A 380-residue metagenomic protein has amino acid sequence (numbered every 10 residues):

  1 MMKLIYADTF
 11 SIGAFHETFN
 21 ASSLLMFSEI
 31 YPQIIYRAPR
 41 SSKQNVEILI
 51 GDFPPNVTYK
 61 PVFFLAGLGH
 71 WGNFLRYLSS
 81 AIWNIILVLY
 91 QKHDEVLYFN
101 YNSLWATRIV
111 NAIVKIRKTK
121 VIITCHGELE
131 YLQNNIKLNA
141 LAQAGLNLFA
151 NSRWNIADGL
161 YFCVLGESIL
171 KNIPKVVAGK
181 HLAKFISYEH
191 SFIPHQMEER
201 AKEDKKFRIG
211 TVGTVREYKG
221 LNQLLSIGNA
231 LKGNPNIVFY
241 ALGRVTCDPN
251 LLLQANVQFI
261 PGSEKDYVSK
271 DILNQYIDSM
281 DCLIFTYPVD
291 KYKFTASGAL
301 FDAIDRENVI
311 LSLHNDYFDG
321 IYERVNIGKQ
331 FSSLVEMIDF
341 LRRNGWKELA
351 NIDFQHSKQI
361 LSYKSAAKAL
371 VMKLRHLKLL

Functional and structural regions predicted by a protein language model:
Y6-S23, S42-N45, N102-L104, R216-K219: A short, glycine/small-residue-rich beta-strand->loop->alpha-helix junction that serves as a flexible
M26-L78, R244-D248: N-terminal strand-loop element at the rim of the active site of nucleotide-sugar-dependent glycosyltransferases
N73-R76, N84-A106, T119-I123, C282: Short N-terminal targeting/anchoring amphipathic segment
I85-Y90, A112-R117, L129-C163: Membrane-proximal helix-turn-helix segments that form the acceptor-binding/catalytic region of lipid-linked
P194-Q196, R200-K219, L225-N229, Y240: Conserved donor-binding/catalytic core segment of Leloir-type glycosyltransferases
P249-Q275, S279-C282: Nucleotide-activated donor-binding/catalytic signature segment of Leloir-type glycosyltransferases, i.e., the conserved
D266, F285-F301, L313-N315, D319-G320: Nucleotide-sugar-dependent
S332-L380: A charged, aromatic-enriched C-terminal amphipathic alpha-helix characteristic of glycosyltransferases across folds
